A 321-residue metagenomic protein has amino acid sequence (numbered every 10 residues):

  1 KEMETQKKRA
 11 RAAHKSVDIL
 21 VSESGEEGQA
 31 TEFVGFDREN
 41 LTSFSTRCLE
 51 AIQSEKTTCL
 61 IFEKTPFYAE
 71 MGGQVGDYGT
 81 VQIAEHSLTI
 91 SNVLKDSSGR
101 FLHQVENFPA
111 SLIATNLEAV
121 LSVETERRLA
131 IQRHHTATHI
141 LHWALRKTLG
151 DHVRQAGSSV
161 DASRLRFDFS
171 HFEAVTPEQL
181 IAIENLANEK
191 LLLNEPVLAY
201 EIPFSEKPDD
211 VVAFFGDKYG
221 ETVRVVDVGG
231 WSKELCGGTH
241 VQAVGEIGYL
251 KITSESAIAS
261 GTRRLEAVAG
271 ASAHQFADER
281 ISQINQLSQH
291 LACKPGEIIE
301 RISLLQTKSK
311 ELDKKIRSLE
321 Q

Functional and structural regions predicted by a protein language model:
K1-Q321: A glycine- and charged-residue-rich anion-binding loop/surface
